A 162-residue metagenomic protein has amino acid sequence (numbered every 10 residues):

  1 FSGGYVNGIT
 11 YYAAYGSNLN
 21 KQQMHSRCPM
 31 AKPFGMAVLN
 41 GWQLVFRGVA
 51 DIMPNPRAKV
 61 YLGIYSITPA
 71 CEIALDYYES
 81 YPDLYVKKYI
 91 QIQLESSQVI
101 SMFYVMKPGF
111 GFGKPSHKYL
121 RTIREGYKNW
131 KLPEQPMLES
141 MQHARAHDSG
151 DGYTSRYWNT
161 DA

Functional and structural regions predicted by a protein language model:
F1-A162: Glycine-aromatic micro-motifs
